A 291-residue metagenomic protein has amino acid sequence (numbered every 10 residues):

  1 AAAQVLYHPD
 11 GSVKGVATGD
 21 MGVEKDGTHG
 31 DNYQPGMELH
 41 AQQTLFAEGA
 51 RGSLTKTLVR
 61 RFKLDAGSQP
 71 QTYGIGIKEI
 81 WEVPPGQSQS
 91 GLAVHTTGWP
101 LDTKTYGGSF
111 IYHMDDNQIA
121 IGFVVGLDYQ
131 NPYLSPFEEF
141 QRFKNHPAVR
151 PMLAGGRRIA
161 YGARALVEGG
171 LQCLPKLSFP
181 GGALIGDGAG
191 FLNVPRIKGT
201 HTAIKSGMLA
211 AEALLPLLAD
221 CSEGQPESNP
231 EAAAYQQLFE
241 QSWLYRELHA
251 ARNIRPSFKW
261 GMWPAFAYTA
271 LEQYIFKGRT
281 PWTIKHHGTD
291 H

Functional and structural regions predicted by a protein language model:
A2-A154, L209, A213: Predominantly flavin-linked oxidoreductase catalytic cores and closely associated redox partners
H29-D31, A189-T200: Short helix/strand-bridging catalytic loops that position acidic/His residues to coordinate divalent metals and engage
S68, N131-L134, C173-K176, V194-T202 (+1 more regions): Alpha-helix capping and helix-loop boundary segments enriched in small/acidic/polar residues
E79-P84, G162-A165, Q237-Y245: Short, conserved secondary-structure transition motifs
P151-G162, E223-A232: Flexible, glycine/charged-enriched surface loops at secondary-structure junctions
A163-V194: FAD-binding beta-loop-beta segment adjacent to the flavin cofactor pocket
G190-R196, M208, E212-M262: Active-site-proximal substrate-binding core of FAD-dependent oxidoreductases
S242-H291: Ferredoxin-type iron-sulfur electron-transfer modules and their immediate structural context
